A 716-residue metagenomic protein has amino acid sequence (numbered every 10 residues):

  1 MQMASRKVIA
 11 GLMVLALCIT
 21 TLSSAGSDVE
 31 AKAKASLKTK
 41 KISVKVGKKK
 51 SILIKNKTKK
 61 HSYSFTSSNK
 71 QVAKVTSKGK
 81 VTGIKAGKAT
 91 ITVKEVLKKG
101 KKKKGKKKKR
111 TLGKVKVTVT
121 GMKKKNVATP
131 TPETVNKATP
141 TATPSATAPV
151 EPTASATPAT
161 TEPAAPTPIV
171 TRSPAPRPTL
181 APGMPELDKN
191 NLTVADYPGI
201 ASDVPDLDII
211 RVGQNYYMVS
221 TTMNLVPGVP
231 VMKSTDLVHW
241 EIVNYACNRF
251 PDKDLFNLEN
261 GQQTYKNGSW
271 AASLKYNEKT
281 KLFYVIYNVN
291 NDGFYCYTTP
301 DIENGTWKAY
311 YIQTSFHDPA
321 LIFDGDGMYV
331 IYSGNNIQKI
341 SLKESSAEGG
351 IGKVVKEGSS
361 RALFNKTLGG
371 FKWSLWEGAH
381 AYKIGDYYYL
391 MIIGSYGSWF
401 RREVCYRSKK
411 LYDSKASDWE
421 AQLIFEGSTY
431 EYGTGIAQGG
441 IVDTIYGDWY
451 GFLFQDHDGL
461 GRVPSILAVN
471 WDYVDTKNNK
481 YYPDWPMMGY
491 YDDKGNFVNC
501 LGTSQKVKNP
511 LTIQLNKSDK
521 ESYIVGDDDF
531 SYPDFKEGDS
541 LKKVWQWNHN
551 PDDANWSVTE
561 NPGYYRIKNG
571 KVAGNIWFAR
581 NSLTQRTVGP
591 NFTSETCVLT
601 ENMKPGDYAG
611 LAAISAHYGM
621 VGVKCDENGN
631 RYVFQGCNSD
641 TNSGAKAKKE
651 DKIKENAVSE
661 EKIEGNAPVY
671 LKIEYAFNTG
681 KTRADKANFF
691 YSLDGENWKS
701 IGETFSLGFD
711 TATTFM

Functional and structural regions predicted by a protein language model:
M1-L12: Bacterial N-terminal signal peptides that target proteins for export
G11, T21, E95-L97, T111 (+1 more regions): Feature for long, exposed domains in two main contexts
L17, K40-V44, K50-I52, R110 (+6 more regions): Generic detection of short hydrophobic beta-strand segments and adjacent strand-loop junctions
I19-D28: C-terminal segment of classical bacterial N-terminal signal peptides
S27-P132, N136-A138: Extracytoplasmic soluble-region selector
K123-T179: Ser/Thr/Gly/Pro-rich low-complexity, disordered linker/stalk segments of secreted and cell-surface proteins
P144, A154, P166-V170, P174-M716: Carbohydrate-active catalytic/glycan-binding domains of CAZyme proteins, especially the secreted or lumenal ectodomains
